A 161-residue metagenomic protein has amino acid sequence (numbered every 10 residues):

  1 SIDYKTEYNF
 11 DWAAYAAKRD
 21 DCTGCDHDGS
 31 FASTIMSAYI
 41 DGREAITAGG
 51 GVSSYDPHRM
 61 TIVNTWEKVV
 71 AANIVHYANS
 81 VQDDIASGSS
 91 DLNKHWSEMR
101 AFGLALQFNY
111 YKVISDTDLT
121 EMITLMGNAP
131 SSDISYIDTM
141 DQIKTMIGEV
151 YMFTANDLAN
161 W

Functional and structural regions predicted by a protein language model:
S1-W161: Mature extracytoplasmic or organellar-lumen-exposed domains after removal of signal/transit peptides
